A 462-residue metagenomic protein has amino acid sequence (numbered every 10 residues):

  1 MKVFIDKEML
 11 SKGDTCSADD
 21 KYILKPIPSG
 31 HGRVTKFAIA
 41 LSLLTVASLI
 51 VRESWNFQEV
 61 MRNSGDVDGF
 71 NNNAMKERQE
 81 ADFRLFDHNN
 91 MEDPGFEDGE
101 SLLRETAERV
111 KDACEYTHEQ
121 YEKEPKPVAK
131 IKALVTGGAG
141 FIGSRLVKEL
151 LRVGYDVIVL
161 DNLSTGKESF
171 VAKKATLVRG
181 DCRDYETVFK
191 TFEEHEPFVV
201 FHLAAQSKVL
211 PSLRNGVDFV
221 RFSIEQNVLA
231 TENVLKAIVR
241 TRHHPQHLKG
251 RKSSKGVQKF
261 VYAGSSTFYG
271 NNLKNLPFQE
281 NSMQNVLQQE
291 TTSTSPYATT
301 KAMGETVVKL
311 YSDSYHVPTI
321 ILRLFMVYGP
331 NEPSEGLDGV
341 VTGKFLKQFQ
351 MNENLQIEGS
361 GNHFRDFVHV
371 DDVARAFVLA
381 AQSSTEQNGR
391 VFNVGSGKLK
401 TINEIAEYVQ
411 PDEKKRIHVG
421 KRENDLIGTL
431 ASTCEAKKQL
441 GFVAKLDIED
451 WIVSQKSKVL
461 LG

Functional and structural regions predicted by a protein language model:
K2-V327, F442: N-terminal Rossmann-like NAD(P)+-binding domain of SDR-like oxidoreductases, especially those catalyzing
I50-F57, A81, F86-N90, G95-E97 (+2 more regions): C-terminal substrate-binding subdomain of Rossmann-fold SDR/epimerase-dehydratase oxidoreductases
T136, E225-V228, Y297-A298, E335 (+5 more regions): Short, solvent-exposed loop/helix junctions and linker helices that flank or host conserved functional motifs
A139, D181, K190, Q289-Y297 (+5 more regions): Alpha-helix initiation/capping motif
I142-R145, V341, T401: Conserved alpha-helical elements of sugar-nucleotide-dependent glycosyltransferases
T165, P330, S396: Short, conserved catalytic or interaction motifs in soluble domains
L213, I321, E335-G339, N388 (+2 more regions): Non-catalytic, surface-exposed connector residues within folded enzymatic/regulatory domains
N272-N281, T306-R365, V370-A381, L399 (+1 more regions): NAD(P)-dependent short-chain dehydrogenase/reductase
